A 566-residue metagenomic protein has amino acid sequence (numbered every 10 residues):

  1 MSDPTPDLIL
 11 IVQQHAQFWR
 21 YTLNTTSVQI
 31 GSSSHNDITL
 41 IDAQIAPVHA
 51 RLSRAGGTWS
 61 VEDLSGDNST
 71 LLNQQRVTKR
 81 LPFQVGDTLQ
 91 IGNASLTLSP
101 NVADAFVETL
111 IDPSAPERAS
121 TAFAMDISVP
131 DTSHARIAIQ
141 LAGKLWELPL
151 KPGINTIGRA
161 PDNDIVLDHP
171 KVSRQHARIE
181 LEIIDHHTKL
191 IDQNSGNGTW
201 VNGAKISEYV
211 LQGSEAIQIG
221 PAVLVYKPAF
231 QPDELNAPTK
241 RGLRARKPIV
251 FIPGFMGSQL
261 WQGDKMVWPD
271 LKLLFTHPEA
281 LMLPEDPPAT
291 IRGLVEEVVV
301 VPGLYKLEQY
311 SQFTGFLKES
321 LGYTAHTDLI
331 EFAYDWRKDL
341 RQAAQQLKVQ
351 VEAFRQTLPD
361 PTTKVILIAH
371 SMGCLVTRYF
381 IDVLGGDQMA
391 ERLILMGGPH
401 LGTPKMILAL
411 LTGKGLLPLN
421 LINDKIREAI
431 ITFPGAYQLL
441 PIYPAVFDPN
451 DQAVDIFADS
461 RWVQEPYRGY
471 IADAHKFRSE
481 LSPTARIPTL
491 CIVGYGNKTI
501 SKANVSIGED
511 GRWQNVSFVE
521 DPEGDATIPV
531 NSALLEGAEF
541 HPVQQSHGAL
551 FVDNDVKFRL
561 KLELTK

Functional and structural regions predicted by a protein language model:
M1-L8, A94-D164, E182-H186, E208 (+1 more regions): Regulatory inter-domain linker segments that are low-complexity and enriched for serine/threonine/proline
D3-T5, Y21-G92, E147-V223: Forkhead-associated
P6-V12, N68-L72, H134-Q140, N197-V201 (+1 more regions): Short polybasic amphipathic segments
Y21, D67, Q75-R76, D104 (+7 more regions): Short, glycine/charged-enriched secondary-structure capping and boundary segments
L23, I30, I157, F332 (+2 more regions): Hydrophobic residues at beta-strand termini and immediately following loops that shape nucleotide-binding pockets
S33, A160, I252-F255, P399 (+2 more regions): Structured loops at beta-to-helix junctions and adjacent beta-edge loops in soluble globular domains
V129-D131, L235-R241, F380, A429-A436 (+1 more regions): Terminal low-complexity/disordered tails
Q218, V223, A229-I368, M372-A429 (+2 more regions): N-terminal non-catalytic accessory region
